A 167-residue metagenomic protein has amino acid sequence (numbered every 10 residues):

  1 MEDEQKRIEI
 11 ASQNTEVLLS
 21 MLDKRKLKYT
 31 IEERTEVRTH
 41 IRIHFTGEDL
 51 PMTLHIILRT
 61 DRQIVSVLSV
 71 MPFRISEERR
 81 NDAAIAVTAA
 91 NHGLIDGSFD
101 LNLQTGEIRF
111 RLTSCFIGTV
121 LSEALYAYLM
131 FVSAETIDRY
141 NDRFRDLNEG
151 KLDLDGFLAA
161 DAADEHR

Functional and structural regions predicted by a protein language model:
E2, L112, V120, L125-D142 (+1 more regions): Long, contiguous binding/interaction regions
I8-T30: Amphipathic alpha-helical segments
R25-P51, R62, P72: Ser/Thr-rich, low-complexity intrinsically disordered terminal regions
L50-L54, L94-D96: Short, surface-exposed coil-to-beta transition loops
H55-S76: Intrinsically disordered, low-complexity regulatory segments enriched in Ser/Thr/Pro and charged residues
V70-E107: Short, internal acidic amphipathic alpha-helical interface segments that mediate docking to partner proteins
M71-I75, S114-L121: A generic structural motif
R145-R167: Short, highly charged C-terminal tails/helix-capping segments
